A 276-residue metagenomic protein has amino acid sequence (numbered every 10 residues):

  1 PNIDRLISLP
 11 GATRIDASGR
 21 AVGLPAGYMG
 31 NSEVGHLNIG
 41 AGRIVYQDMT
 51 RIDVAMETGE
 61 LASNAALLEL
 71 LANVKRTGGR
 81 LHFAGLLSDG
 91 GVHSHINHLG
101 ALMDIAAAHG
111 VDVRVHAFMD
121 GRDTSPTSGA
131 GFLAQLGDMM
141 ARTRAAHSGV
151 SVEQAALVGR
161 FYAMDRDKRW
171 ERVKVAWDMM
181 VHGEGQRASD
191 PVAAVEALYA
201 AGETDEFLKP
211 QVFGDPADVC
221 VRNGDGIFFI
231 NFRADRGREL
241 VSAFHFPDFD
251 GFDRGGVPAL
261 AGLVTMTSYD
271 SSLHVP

Functional and structural regions predicted by a protein language model:
P1-R144, E153-F161, E171, V175 (+1 more regions): Active-site nucleophile/metal-coordination loop of metallo-enzymes that catalyze phosphate/sulfate and related
S8, G30-S32, A201-T204, D225: Preference for short coil/turn "hinge" residues that link or interrupt alpha-helices
I39, F229-I230: Short hydrophobic-aromatic micro-motifs
G78-G79, R222-G224: Short hydrophobic "helix-edge" motifs at membrane interfaces and signal-peptide entry regions
H82, G226-F228: Conserved beta-strand elements of the Class I
G91-S94, F232, R236: Short coil/turn residues that cap or connect secondary-structure elements
T124-T127, G131-R222, F229, D235-G237 (+2 more regions): Long, well-ordered, tryptophan-enriched scaffold segments
